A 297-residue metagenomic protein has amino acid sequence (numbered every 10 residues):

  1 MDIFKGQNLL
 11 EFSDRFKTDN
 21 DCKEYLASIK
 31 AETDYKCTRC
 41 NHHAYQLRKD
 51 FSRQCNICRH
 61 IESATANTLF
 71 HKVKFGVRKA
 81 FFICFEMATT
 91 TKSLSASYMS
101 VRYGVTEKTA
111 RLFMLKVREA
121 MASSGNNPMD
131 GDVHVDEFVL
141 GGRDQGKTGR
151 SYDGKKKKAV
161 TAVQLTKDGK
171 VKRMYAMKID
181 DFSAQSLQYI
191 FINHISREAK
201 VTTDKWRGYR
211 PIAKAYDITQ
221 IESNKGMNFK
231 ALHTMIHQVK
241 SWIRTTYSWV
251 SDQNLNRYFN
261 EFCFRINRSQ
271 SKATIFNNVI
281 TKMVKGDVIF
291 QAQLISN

Functional and structural regions predicted by a protein language model:
M1-N297: Residue-level recognition of single "structural anchor" positions that define or cap local secondary structure
